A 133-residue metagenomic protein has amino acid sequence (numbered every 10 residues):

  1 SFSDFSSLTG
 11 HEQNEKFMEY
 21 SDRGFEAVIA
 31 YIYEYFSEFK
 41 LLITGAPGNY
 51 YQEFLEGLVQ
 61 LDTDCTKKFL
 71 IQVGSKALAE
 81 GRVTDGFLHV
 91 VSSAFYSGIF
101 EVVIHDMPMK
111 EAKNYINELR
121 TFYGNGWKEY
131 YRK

Functional and structural regions predicted by a protein language model:
S1-Y31: Hydrophobic alpha-helical connector segments
G10, N14, L119, Y123-Y130: C-terminal amphipathic alpha-helix
E12-K16, Y20, A46-E53, A79 (+2 more regions): A structural signal for alpha-helical segments
E19-S37, G48-S75, G86-S93: Amphipathic alpha-helical packing segments from all-alpha helical-bundle domains
S37-E38, E111: Exposed alpha-helical structural elements
K40-I43: Short, hydrophobic secondary-structure boundary micro-motifs
F69-F122, Y131-R132: Hydrophobic/aromatic-rich alpha-helical bundle segments in the mid-to-C-terminal region
